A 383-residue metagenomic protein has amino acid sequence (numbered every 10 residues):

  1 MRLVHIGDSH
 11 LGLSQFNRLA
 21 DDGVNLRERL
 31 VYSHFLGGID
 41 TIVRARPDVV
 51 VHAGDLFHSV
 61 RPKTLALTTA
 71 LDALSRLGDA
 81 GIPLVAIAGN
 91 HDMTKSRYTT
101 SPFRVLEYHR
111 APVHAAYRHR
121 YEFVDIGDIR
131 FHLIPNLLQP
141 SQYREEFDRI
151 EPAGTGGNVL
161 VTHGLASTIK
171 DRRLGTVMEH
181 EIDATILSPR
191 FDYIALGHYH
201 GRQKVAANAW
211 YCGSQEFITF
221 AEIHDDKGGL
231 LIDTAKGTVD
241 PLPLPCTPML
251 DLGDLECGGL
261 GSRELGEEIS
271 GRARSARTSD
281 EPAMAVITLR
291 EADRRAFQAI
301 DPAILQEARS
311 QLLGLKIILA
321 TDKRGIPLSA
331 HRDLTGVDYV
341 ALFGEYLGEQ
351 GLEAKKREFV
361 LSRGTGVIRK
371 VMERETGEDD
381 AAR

Functional and structural regions predicted by a protein language model:
M1-R29, I150-G154, V159-L165: Mobile, glycine- and charge-enriched loop segments and immediately flanking short secondary-structure elements within
H5-G7, V49-D55, P83-N90, H114-H119 (+4 more regions): Active-site neighborhood of phospho(di)ester-bond hydrolases with catalytic His/Asp-centered motifs
H10-Q15, H58-R61, I87-Y98, E122-V124 (+4 more regions): Active-site environment of divalent metal-dependent phosphoester hydrolases
L19-Y121, L187: Core catalytic region of metal-dependent phosphoesterases/phosphodiesterases, especially metallo-beta-lactamase-like
L65-L71, G175-D183, D301-I304: Charged helix-capping and loop-helix junction motifs
D92, S96-A184, Q215, A235: Conserved catalytic scaffold of divalent metal-dependent phosphoesterases
R172-G237: Conserved beta-sheet core of the metallophosphoesterase superfamily
T234-R383: Accessory, non-catalytic peripheral segments of nucleic-acid enzymes
